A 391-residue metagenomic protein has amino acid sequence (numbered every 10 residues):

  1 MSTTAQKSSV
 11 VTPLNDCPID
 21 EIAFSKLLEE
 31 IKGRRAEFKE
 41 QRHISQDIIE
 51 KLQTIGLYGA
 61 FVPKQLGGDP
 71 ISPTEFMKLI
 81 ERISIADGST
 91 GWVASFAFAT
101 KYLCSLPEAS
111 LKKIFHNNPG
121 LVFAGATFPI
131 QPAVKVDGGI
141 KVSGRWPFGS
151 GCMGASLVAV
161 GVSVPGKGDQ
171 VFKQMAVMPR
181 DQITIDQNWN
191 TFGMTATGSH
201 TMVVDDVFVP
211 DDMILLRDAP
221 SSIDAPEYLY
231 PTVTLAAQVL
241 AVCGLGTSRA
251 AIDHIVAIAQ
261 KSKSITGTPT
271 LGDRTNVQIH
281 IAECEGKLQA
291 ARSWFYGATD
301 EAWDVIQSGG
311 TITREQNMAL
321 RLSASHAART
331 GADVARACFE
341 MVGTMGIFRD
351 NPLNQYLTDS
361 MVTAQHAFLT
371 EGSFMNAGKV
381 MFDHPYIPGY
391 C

Functional and structural regions predicted by a protein language model:
M1-E29, Y390-C391: Basic/polar N-terminal segments that are highly enriched at the extreme N-terminus, encompassing both cleavable
K32, A36-K39, Q289-H326, F339-I347: C-terminal helix-coil-helix/basic helical segment that borders enzyme active sites and/or dimer interfaces and provides
I44-T54, G59-A155: Glycine-rich flavin
L52, L79, V142-G144, V204 (+3 more regions): Buried hydrophobic positions in well-ordered alpha/beta secondary-structure cores of metabolic enzymes
R145-Q182: DPxDG-like acidic metal-binding loop motif
F192-Q289: Glycine-rich beta->alpha junctions and the first turn(s) of the following alpha-helix
G246, A282-Q289, R321, S325-A332 (+2 more regions): Generic structural signal for well-ordered, non-transmembrane alpha-helical segments in soluble/cytosolic regions
V342-C391: Glycine-rich phosphate/cofactor-binding loops in nucleotide/flavin-utilizing enzymes
